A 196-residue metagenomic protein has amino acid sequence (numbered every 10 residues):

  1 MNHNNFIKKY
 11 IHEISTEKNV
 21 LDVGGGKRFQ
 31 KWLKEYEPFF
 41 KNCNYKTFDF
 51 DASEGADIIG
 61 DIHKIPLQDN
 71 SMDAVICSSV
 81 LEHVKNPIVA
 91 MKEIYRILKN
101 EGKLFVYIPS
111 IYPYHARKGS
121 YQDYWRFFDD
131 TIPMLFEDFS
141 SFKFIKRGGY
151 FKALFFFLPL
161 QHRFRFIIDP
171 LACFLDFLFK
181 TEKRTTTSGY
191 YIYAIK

Functional and structural regions predicted by a protein language model:
M1-I14: Class I SAM-dependent methyltransferase Rossmann-like catalytic core, especially the SAM/SAH-binding loop
M1-N2, K85, R126: Conserved phosphate-coordination/catalytic loops
N2-N5, G55-D57, F174-D176: Short gly/ser/thr-rich secondary-structure transition/capping motifs
E13-S15, F50, R165, L178: Hydrophobic alpha-helical segments and their boundary regions
I14, F39, R184-T186: Short, flexible hinge/linker loops that cap or flank conserved catalytic cores
K18-A116, D130-P133, I192-A194: Conserved SAM-binding loop
I88-E93, K103-K196: S-adenosyl-L-methionine-dependent methyltransferase catalytic module, highlighting the catalytic core
